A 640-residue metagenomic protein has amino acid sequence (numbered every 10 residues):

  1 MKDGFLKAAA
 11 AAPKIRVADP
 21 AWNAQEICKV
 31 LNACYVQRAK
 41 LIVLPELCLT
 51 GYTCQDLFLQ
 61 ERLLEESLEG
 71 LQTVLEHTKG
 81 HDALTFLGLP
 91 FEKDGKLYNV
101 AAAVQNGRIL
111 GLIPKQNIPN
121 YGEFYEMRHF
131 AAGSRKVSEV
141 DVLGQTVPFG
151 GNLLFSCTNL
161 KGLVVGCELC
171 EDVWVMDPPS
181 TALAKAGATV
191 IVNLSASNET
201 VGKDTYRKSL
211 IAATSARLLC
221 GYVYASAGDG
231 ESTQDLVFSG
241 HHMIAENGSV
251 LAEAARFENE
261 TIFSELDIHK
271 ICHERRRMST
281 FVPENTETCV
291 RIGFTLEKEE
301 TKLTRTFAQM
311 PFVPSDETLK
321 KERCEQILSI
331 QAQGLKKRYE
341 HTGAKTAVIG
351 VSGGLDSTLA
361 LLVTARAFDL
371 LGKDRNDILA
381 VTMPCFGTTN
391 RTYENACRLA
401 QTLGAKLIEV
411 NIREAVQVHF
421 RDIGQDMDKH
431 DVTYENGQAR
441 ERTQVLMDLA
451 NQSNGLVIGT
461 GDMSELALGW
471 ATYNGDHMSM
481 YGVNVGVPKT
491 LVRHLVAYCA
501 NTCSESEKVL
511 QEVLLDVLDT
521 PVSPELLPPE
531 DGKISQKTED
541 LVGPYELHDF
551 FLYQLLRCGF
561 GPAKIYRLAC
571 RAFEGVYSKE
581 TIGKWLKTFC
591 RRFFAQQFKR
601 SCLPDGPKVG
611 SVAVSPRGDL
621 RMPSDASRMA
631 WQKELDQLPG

Functional and structural regions predicted by a protein language model:
M1-G350, R366-R375, T402, L407: Enzyme catalytic cores with a strong preference for nitrogen-chemistry domains
L6, K161, C220, S232 (+4 more regions): ATP/NTP-dependent adenylation/nucleotidyl-transfer catalytic domains that generate, transfer, or process NMP-activated
